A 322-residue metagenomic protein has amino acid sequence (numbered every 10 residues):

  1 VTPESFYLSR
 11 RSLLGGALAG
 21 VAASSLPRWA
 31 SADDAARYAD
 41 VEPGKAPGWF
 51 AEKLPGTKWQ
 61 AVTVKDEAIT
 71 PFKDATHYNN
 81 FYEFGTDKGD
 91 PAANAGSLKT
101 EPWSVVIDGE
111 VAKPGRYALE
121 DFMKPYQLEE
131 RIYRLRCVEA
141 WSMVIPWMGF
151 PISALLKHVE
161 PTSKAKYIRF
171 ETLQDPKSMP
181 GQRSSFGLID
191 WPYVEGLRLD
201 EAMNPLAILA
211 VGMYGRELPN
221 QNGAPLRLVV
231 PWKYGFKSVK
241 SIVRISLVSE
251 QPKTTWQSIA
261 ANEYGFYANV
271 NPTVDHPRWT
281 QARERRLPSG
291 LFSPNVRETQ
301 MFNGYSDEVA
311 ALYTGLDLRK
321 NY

Functional and structural regions predicted by a protein language model:
V1-L8, A19-A23, D33-D34: N-terminal secretory signal peptides
D33-E42: Cleaved targeting-peptide boundary
G44-Y322: Structured, non-membrane catalytic/scaffold regions adjacent to prosthetic-group chemistry
